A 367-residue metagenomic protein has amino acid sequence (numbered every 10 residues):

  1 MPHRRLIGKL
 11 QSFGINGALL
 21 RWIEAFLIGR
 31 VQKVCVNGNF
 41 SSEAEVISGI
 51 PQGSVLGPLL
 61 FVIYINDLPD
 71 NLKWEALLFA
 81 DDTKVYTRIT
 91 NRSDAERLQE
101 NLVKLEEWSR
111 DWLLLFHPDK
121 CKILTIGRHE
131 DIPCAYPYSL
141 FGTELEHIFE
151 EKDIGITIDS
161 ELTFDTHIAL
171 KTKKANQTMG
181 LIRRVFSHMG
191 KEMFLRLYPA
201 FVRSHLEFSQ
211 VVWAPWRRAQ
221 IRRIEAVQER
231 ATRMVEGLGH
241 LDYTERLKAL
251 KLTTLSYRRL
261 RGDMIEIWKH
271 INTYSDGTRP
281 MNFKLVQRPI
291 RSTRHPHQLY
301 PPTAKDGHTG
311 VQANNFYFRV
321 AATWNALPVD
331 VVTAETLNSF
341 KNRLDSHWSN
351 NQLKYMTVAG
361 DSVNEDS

Functional and structural regions predicted by a protein language model:
M1-F13, T83-R110, P215: Catalytic palm subdomain of template-directed nucleic-acid polymerases, centered on the conserved carboxylate motif
M1-P2, L10, I23, G53 (+10 more regions): Short, conserved catalytic/metal-binding micro-motifs enriched in Asp/Glu and His
M1-P51, T87, K251: Conserved pre-catalytic core of RNA-dependent polymerases
V34-L60, Y86-N91, H147, S160-E161 (+3 more regions): Short, conserved non-catalytic motifs in the polymerase core
G38, E100, L115-E150: Short, conserved micro-motifs composed of acidic
P58-Y86: Active-site palm subdomain of RNA-directed nucleic acid polymerases
T143-V211: Basic, alpha-helical interaction scaffolds
R218-S367: Short linear motifs embedded in intrinsically disordered, charge-biased segments
